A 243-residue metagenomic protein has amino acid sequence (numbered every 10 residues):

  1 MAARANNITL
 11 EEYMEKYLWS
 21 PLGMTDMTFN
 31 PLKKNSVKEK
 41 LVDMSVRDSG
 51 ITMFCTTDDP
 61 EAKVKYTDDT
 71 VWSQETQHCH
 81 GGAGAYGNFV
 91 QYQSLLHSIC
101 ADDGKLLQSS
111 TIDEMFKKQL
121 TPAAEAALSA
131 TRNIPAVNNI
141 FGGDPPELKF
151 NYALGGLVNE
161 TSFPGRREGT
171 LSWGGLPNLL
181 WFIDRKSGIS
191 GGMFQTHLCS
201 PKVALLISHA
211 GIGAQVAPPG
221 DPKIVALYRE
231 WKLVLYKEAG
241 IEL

Functional and structural regions predicted by a protein language model:
M1-G165: Short, surface-exposed loop or secondary-structure junction motifs that flank catalytic or metal-binding residues
R167-S172: Structured beta-strand/loop patches that form or line metal/cofactor-binding pockets in enzymes
W173-L243: Structured C-terminal helix/loop/strand segments within mature extracytoplasmic catalytic/sensor domains
